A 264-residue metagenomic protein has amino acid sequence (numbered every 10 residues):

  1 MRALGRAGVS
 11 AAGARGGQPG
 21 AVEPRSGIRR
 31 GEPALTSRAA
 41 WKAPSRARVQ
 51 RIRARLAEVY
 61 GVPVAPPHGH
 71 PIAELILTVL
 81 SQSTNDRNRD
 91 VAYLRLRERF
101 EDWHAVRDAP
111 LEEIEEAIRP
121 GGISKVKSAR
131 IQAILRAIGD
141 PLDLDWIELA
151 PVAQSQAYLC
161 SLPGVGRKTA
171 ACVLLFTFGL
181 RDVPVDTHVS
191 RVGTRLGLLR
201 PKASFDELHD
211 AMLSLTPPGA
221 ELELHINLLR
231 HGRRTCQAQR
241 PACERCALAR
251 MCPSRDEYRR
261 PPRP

Functional and structural regions predicted by a protein language model:
M1-R30: Compositionally biased, low-complexity flexible segments
R2, T36-S37: The identity of the second residue at the extreme N-terminus of proteins
P33: Acidic, mature catalytic/reactive cores of soluble proteins
S37-P264: Catalytic cores of DNA base-excision repair glycosylases
